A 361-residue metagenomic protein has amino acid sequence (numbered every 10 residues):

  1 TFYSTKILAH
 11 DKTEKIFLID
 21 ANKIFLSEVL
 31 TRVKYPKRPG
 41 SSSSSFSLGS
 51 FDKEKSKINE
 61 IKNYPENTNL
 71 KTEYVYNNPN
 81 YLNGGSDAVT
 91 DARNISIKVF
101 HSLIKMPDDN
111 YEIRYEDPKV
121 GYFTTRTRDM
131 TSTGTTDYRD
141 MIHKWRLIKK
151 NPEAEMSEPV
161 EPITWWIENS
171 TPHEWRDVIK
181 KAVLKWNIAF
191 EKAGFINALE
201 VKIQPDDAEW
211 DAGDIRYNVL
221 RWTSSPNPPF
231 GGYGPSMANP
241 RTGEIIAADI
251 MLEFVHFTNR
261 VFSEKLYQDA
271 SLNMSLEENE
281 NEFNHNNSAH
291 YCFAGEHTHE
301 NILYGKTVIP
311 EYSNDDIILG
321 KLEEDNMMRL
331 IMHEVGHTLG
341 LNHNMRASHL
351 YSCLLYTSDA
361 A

Functional and structural regions predicted by a protein language model:
T1-T171, A189, Q204-I318, M327: Auxiliary tRNA-acceptor-end handling modules of aminoacyl-tRNA synthetases
S170-A198: Zn2+-dependent metallopeptidase catalytic core
W175-A182, L319, E323, M327 (+1 more regions): Stable alpha-helical elements in mature extracytoplasmic
N197-P205: Long, charged, glycine-rich C-terminal linkers/tails
R329-L341: Active-site recognition of the HExxH zinc-binding catalytic motif
H343-L355: Post-HEXXH active-site segment of zinc metalloproteases
Y356-A361: Conserved small/polar residues in nucleotide/adenosyl-binding loops
